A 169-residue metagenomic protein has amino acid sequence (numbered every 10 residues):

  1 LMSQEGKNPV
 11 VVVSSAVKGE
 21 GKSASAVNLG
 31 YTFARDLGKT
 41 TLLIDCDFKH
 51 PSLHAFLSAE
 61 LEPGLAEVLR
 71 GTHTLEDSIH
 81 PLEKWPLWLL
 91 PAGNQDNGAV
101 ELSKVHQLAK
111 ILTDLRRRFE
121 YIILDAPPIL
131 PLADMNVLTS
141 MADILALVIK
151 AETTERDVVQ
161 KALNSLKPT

Functional and structural regions predicted by a protein language model:
L1-T169: P-loop NTP-binding module
